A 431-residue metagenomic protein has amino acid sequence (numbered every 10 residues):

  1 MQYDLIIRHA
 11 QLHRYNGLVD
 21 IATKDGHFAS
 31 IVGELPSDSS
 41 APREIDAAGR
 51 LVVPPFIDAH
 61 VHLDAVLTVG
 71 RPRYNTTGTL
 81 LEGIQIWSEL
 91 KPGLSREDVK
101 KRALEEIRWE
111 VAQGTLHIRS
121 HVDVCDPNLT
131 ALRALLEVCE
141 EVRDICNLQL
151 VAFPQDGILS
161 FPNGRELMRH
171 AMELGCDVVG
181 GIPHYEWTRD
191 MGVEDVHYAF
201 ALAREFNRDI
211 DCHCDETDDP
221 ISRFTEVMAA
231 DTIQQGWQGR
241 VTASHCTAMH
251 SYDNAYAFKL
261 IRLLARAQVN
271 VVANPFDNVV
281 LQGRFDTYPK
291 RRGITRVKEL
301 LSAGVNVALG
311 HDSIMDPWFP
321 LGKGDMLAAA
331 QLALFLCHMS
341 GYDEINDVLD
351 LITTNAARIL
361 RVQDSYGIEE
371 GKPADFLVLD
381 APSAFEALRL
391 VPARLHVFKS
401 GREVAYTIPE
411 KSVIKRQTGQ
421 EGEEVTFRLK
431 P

Functional and structural regions predicted by a protein language model:
M1-H9, S37-G78, E82: Replace "His-x-His-based motif
M1-S39, A384: N-terminal metal-binding scaffold of metallo-dependent hydrolase/deaminase domains
A10, G26, G49, H60 (+11 more regions): Divalent metal-coordination and catalytic microenvironments
L67-V99, G175-V178, F206, F224-T242 (+3 more regions): Active-site gating loops and adjacent loop-to-helix segments of metal-dependent hydrolytic enzymes
V69-H121, L129-E141, E166-E173: Alpha-helical scaffold segments that flank or form the walls of functional sites
T130-E141, F161-N270, T287-L309, Y366: Histidine/acidic residue-rich metal-binding segments in metalloenzymes
D209, A230-V241, N274-L281, R291-L379 (+1 more regions): His/Asp/Glu-enriched, well-ordered alpha-helical/loop segment that forms or immediately abuts the divalent-metal
E370-F427: C-terminal cap of metal-dependent C-N hydrolases
